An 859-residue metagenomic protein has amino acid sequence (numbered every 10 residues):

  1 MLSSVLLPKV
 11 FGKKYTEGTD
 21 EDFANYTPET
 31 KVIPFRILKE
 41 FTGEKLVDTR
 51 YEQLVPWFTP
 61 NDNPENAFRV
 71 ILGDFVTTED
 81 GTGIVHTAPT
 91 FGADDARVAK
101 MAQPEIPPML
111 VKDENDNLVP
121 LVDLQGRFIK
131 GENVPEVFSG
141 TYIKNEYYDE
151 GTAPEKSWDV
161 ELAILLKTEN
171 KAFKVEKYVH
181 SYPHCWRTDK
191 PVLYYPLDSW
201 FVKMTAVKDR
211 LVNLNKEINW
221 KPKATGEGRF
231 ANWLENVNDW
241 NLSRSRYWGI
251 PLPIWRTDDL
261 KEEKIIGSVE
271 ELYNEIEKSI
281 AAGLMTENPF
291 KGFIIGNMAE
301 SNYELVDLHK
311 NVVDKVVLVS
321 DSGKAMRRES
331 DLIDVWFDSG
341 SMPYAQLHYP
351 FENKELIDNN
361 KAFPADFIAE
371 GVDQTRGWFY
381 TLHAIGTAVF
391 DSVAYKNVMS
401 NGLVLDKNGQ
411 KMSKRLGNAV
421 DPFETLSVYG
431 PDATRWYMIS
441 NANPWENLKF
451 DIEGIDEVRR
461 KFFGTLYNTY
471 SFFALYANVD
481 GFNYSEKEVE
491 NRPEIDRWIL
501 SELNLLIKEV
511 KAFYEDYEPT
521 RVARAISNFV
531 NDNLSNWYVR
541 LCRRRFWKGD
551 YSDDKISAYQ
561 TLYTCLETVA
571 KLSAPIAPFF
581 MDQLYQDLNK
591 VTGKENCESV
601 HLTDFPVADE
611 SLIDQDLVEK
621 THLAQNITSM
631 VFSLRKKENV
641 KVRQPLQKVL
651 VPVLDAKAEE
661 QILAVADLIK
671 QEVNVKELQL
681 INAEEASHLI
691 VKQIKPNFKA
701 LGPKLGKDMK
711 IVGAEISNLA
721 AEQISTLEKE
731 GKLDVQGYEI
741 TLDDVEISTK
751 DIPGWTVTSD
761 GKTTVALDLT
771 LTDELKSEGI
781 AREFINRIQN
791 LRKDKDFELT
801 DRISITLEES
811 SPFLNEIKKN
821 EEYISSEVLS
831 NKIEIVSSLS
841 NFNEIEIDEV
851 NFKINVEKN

Functional and structural regions predicted by a protein language model:
M1-G377, T381-E457, T469-W498, E509: Non-cofactor substrate-recognition interfaces
N232, N236-F337, S341-P343, V389-P431 (+2 more regions): Feature 926 captures the class I aminoacyl-tRNA synthetase adenylation module centered on the KMSKS loop
